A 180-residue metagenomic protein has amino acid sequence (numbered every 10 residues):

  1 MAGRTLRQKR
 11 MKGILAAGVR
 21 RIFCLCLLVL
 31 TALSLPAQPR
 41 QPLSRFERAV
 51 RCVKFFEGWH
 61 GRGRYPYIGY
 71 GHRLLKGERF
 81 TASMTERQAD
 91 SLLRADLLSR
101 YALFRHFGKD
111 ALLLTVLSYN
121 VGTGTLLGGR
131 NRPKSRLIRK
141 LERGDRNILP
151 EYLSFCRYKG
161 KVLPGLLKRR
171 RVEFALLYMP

Functional and structural regions predicted by a protein language model:
M1-G18: N-terminal secretory signal peptides that target proteins for export/translocation
L15-A17, F23-C26, L35-H60, H72 (+3 more regions): Long, amphipathic alpha-helical surface segments
V19-R20, A111: Residue-level micro-sites within transmembrane alpha helices that shape and flank functional polar/acidic positions
G61-Y65, L103-L113, E151: Surface-exposed patches in mature extracellular/periplasmic domains of secreted proteins
Y65-I68, H72: Early exported N-terminus immediately downstream of N-terminal targeting peptides
A111-T125: Short N-proximal segments of mature Sec-exported proteins
